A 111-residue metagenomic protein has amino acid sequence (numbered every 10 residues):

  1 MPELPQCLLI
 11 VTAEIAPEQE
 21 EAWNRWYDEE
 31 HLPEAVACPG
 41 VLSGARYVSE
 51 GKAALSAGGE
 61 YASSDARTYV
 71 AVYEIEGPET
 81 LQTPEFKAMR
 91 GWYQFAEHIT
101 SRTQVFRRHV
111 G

Functional and structural regions predicted by a protein language model:
M1-G111: Macromolecular interaction modules
